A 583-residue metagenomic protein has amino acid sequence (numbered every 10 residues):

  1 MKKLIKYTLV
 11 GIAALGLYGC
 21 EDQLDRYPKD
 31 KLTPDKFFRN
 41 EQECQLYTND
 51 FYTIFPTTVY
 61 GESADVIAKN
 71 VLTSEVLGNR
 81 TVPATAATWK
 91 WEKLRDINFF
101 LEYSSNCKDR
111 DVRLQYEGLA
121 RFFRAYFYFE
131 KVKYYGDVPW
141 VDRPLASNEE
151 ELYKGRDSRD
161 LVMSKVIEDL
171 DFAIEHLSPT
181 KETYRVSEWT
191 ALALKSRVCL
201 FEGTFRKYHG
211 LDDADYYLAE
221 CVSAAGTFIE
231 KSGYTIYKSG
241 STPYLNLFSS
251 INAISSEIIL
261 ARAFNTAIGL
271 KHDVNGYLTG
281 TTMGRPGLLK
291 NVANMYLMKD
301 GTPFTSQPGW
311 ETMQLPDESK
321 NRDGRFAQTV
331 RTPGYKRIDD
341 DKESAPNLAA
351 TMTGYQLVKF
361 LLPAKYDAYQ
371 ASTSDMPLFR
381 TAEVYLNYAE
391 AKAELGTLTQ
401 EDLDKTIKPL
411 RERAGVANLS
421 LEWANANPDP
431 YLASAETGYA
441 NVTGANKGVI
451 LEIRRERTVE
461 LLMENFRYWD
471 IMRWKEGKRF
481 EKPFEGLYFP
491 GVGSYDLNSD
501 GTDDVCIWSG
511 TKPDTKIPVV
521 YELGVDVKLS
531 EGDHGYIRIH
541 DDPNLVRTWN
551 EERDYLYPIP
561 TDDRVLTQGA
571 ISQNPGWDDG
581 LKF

Functional and structural regions predicted by a protein language model:
M1-P28: Bacterial Sec-dependent N-terminal signal peptides
C20, K90-W91, R159, K165 (+4 more regions): Long, intrinsically disordered, low-complexity segments
E21-T73, M163, L170-F172, R185-L192 (+2 more regions): An aromatic- and glycine-enriched ligand-binding surface/loop that stacks and positions planar moieties
Q42-L46, T53-T57, G61, N70-Y135 (+8 more regions): Conserved, well-structured interaction surfaces
V132-Y134, P139, K181, F201-G210 (+1 more regions): Short coil/turn linking the two alpha-helices of tandem helical-hairpin repeats
S319-R413, D554-F583: C-terminal substrate/ligand-recognition segments
